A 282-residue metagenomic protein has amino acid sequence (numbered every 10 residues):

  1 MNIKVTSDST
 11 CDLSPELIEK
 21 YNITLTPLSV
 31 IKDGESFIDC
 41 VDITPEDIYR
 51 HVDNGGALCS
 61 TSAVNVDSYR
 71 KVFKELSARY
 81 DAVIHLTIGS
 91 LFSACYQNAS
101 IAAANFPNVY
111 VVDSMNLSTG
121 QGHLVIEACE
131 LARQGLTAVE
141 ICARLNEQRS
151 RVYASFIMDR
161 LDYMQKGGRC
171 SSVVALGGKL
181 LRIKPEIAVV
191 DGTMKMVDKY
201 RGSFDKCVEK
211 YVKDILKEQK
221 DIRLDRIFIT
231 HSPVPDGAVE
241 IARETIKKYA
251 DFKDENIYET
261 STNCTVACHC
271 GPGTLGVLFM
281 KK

Functional and structural regions predicted by a protein language model:
M1-V5, D81: Short active-site oxyanion
K4, T10-T24, L28-I31, E35 (+3 more regions): Mixed-charge interfacial surface used for oligomerization/domain docking and macromolecular partner engagement
S36-N108: Class I S-adenosyl-L-methionine
A63, S114-M115: Short beta->alpha junction loops
